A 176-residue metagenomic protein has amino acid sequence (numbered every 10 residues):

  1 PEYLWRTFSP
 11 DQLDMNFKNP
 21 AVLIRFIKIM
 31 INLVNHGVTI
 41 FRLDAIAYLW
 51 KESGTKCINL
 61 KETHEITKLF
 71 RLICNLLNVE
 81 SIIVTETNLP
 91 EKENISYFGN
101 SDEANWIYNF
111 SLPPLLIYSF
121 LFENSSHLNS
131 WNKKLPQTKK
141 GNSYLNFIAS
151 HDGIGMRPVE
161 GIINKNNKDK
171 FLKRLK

Functional and structural regions predicted by a protein language model:
P1-K176: Active-site and adjacent substrate-binding regions of carbohydrate-active enzymes
